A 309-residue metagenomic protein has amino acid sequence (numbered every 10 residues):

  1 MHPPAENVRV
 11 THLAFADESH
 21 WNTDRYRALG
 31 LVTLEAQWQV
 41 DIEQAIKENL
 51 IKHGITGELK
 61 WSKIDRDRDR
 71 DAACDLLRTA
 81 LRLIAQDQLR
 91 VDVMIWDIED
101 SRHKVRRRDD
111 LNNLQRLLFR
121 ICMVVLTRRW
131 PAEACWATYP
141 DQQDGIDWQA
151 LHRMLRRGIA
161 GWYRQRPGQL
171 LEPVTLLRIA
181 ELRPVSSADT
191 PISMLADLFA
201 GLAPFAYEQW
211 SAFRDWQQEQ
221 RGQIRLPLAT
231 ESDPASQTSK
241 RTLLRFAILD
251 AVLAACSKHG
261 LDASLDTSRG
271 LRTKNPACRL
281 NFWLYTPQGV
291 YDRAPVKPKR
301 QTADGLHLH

Functional and structural regions predicted by a protein language model:
M1-H309: Phosphate-ester processing/binding pockets and catalytic centers
